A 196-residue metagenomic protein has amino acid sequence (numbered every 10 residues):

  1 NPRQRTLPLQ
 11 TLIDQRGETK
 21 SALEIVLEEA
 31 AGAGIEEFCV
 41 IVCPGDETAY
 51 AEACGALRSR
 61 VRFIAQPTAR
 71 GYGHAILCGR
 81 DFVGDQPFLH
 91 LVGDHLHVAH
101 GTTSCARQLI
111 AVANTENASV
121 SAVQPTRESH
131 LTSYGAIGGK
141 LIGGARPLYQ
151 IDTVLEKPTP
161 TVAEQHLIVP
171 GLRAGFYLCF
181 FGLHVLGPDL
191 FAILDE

Functional and structural regions predicted by a protein language model:
N1-H90, L96-G101: Conserved N-terminal catalytic core of the sugar/cofactor nucleotidyltransferase
E29, A33, V112, I193: Short alpha-helical functional segments enriched in proximate histidine and acidic residues
G32, F82-Q86, N114-E116, A145 (+1 more regions): Secondary-structure boundary elements
V40-I41, H90-V92, V120-V123, V185: A structural signal for short, well-ordered beta-strand segments and their strand-loop junctions that often border
V98-H184: Conserved core of the sugar-phosphate nucleotidyltransferase
A99, I193-L194: Residues that scaffold the ATP/ADP-binding catalytic core of kinase and kinase-like folds
F181-I193: Conserved nucleotide-sugar donor-binding and metal-coordinating catalytic region shared by glycosyltransferases
